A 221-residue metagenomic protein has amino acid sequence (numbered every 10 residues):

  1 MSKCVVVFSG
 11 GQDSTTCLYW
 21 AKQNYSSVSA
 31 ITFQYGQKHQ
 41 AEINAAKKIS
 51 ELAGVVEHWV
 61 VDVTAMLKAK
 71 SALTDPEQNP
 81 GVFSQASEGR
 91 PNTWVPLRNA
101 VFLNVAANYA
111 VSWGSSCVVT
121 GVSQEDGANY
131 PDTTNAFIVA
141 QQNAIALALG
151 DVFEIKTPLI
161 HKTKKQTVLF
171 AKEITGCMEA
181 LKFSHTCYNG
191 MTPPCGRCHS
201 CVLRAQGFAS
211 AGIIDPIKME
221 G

Functional and structural regions predicted by a protein language model:
M1-C177: ATP-dependent adenylation/nucleotidyltransferase module used to activate substrates
N104, T186-Q206: Local cysteine-cluster metal-coordination motifs and their immediate loop/turn environment, predominantly Fe-S cluster
D126, F208-A209: Glycine-rich nucleotide phosphate-binding loop and flanking beta-alpha elements of Rossmann-like dinucleotide-binding
L149, A209-G212: Short amphipathic alpha-helical interaction/hinge segments
E173-G176, L181-M191: Short, intrinsically disordered, charge-biased short linear motifs at domain edges
G212-G221: Short cysteine/histidine-rich metal-coordination sites, predominantly Zn2+-binding motifs
